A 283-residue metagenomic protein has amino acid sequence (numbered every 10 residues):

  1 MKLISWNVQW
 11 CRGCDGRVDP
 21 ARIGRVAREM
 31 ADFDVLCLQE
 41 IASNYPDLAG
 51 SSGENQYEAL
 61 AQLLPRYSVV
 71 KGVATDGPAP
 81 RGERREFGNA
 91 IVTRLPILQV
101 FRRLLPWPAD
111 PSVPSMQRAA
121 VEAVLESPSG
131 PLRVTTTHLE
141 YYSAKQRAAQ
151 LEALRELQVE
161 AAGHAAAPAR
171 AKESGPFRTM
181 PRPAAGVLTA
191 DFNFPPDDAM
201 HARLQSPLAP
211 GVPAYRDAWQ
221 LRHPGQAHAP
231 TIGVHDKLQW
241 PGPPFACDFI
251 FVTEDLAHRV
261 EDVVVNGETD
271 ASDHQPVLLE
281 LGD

Functional and structural regions predicted by a protein language model:
M1-A31, V35, S68, G72 (+2 more regions): Active-site regions of metal-assisted phosphoester/phosphodiester hydrolases, unifying DNase/endonuclease modules
G13-V18, S43-N55, P80-R81: Short, flexible/disordered intra-domain loops and linkers
L38-I41: Acidic/histidine-rich, surface-exposed loop or edge segments in extracytoplasmic proteins
N55-L63, N89-T93: Short, electropositive alpha-helical surface patch
